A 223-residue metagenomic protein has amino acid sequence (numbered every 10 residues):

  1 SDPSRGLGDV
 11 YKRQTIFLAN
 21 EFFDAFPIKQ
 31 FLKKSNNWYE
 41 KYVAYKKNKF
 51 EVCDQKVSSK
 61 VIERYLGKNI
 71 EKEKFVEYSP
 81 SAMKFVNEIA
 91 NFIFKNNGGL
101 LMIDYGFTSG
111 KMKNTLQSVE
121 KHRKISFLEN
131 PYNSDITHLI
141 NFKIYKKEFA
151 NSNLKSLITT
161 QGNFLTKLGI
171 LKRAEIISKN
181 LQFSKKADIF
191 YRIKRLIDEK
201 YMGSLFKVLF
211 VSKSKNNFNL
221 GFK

Functional and structural regions predicted by a protein language model:
S1, F17-N20, I103: Active-site flanking residues adjacent to catalytic metal/cofactor-binding acidic residues
S1-Y11: Single conserved hydrophobic/aromatic residue that forms the stacking wall/gate of nucleotide- or nucleobase-binding
L7, F22-A25, A187-K194: Short amphipathic alpha-helical surface micro-motifs
G8, Q14-T15, G98: Conserved acidic residues
D9, V57-V61, T160: General structural signal for secondary-structure boundaries
I16-L66, K113-S126: A mobile, often basic/glycine-rich helix-loop segment that functions as the active-site lid/recognition loop
R64-K223: Long, Lys/Arg- and hydrophobic-enriched amphipathic alpha-helices
